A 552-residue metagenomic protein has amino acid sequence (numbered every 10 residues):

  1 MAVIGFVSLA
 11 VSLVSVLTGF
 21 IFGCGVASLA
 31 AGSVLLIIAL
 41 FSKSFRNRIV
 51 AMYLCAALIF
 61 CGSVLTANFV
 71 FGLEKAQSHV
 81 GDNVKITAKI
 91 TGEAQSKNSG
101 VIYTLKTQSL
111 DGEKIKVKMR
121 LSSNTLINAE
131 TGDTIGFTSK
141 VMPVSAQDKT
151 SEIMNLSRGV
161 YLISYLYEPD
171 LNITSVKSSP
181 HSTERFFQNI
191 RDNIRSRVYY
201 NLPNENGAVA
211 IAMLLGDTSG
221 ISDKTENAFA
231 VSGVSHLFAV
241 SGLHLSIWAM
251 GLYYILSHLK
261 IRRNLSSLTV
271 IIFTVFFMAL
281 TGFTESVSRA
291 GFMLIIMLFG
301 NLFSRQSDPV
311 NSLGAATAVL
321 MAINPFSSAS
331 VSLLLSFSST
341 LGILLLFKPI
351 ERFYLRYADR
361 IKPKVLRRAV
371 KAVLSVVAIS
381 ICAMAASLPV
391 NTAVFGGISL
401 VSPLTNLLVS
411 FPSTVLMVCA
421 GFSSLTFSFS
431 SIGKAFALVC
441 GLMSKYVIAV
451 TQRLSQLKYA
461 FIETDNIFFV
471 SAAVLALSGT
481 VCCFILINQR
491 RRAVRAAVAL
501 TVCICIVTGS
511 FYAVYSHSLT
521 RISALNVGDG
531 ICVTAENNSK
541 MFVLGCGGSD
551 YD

Functional and structural regions predicted by a protein language model:
M1-A76, R289, C483-F484: N-terminal leader/targeting segments
S33-V34, I49, Y53, S164 (+2 more regions): Hydrophobic alpha-helical transmembrane segments in multi-pass membrane proteins
L58-H236: Membrane-interface helix/helix-cap signal primarily in integral membrane proteins
F60-V84, A493-D529: Hydrophobic alpha-helical transmembrane segments in integral membrane proteins
A88, S139, M213, S241 (+7 more regions): Divalent metal-coordination and catalytic microenvironments
S175, S179-R185, V231, V365 (+3 more regions): Membrane-interface amphipathic/re-entrant loop segments adjacent to transmembrane helices in multi-pass membrane
G421, H517-D552: Conserved beta-strand hairpin/beta-sheet module of binuclear metal-dependent hydrolase folds, prominently
